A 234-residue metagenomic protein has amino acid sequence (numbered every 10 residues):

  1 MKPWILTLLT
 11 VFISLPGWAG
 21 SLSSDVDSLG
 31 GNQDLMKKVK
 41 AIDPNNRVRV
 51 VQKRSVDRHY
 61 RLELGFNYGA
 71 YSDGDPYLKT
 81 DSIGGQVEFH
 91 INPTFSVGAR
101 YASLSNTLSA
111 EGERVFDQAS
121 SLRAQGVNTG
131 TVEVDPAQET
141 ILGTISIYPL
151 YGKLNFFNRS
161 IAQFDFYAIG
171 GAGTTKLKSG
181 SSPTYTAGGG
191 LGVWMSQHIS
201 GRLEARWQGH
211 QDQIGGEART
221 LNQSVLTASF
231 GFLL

Functional and structural regions predicted by a protein language model:
M1-R54: Cleavable N-terminal export/targeting peptides
L29-L35, I141-I147, N222-L234: Outer-membrane beta-barrel "beta-signal"
K53, G98-A172: Gram-negative (and chloroplast) outer-membrane scaffold detector with strong preference for beta-barrel transmembrane
Y60, K79-I83, A137-I141, F164 (+2 more regions): Residues that define the transmembrane beta-barrel architecture of outer-membrane proteins
L62, T94-V97, K153-L154, V193-G201: Repeated loop/turn-to-beta-strand initiation elements of outer-membrane beta-barrel proteins
F66-Y68, G85-I91, A99, G143-I147 (+4 more regions): Residues on the lipid-exposed face of transmembrane beta-strands in outer-membrane beta-barrel proteins
Y68-S72, Y101-T107, P149-Y151, A172-K178 (+2 more regions): Transmembrane beta-strands of outer-membrane beta-barrel pores
N106, T129, S196-L234: Predominantly the C-terminal beta-signal and adjacent terminal strand-loop region of outer-membrane beta-barrel
